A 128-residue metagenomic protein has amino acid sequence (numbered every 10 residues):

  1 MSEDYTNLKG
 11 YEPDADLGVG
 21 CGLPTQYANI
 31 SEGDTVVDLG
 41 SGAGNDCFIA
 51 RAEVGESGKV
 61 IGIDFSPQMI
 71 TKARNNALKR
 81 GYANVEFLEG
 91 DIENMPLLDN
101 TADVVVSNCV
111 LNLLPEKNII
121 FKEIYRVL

Functional and structural regions predicted by a protein language model:
S2-T35, I49-E53: Conserved alpha-helix/loop element of class I SAM-dependent methyltransferases that forms part of the SAM/SAH-binding
E32, E93-V104: A short acidic, Gly/Pro-enriched loop at the edge of an enzyme's catalytic core that lines a small-molecule cofactor
D34-G42: Conserved class I S-adenosyl-L-methionine
S66-Q68: Conserved SAM/SAH-binding beta-strand->alpha-helix loop
A73: Conserved SAM-binding loop
R80-N94: Conserved SAM-binding strand-loop segment of SAM-dependent methyltransferases
D103-E116: A short SAM/SAH-binding and catalytic strip from SAM-dependent methyltransferases
N118-L128: A short glycine-rich, Lys/Arg-flanked "PGG" loop and its adjoining helix->strand segment in the class I
